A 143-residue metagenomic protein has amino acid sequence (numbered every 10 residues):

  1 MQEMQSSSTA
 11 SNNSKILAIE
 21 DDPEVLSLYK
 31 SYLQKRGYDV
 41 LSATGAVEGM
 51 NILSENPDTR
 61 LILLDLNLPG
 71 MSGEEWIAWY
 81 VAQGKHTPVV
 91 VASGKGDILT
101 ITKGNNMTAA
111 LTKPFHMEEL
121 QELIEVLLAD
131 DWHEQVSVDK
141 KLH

Functional and structural regions predicted by a protein language model:
M1-L17, P23-E24, A78, H116-H143: Non-catalytic signal-transmission and effector/linker regions of two-component phosphorelay proteins
S27-K35: Charged docking surfaces used in two-component/phosphorelay signaling
K30, S42-L61: Acidic, metal-coordinating helix/loop segments flanking the phosphotransfer/catalytic sites of two-component signaling
N51, S72-H86: Short amphipathic alpha-helix used as the core "switch/output" element in two-component signaling
D65: Active-site residues of response regulator receiver
P69: The feature encodes the CheY-like receiver
E75, K95-T112, M117, E122: Alpha4 helix (beta4-alpha4-beta5 surface) of REC/receiver domains from two-component response regulators
V90-A92: Hydrophobic/aromatic residues positioned on beta-strands within the core alpha/beta folds
